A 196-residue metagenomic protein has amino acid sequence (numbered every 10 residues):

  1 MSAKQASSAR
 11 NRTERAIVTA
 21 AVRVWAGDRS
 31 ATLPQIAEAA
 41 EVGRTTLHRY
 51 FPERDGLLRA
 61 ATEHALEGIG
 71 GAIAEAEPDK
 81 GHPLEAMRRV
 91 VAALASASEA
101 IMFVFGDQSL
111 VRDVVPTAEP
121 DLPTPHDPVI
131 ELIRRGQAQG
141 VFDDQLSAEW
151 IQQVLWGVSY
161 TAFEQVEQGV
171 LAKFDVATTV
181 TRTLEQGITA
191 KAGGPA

Functional and structural regions predicted by a protein language model:
M1-G27, A31-A39, G56-R59: Basic, helix-initiating cap at the start of DNA-binding domains
T13, R54, A61, A65 (+7 more regions): Hydrophobic/aromatic residues within well-ordered alpha-helical segments
A20-G27, G68-D79, A97, V154-Q165: Solvent-exposed, amphipathic alpha-helical segments
E41-F51: Short hydrophobic/aromatic patch on the recognition helix
A60, G71-A100, V114-T117, A177: Hydrophobic alpha-helical connector segments
A92, S96-E131: Short secondary-structure transition hinges
G106-S109, E119, P123, A138-T183 (+1 more regions): Hydrophobic/aromatic-rich alpha-helical bundle segments in the mid-to-C-terminal region
